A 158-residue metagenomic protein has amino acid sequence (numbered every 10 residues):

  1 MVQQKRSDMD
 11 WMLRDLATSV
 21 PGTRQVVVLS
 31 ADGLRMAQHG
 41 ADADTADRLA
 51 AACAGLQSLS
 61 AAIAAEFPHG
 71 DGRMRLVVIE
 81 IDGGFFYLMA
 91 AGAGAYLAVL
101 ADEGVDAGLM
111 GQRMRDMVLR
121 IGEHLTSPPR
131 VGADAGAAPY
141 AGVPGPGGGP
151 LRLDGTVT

Functional and structural regions predicted by a protein language model:
M1-T23, D32-T158: Acidic, low-complexity cytosolic segments
